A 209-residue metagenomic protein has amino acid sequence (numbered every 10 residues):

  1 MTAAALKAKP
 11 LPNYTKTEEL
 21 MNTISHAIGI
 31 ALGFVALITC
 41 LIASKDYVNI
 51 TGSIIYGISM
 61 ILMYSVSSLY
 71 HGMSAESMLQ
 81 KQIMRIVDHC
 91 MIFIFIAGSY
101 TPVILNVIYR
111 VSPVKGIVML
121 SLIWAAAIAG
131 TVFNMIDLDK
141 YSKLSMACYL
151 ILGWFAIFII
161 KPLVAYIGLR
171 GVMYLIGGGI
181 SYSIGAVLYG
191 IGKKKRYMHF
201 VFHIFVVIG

Functional and structural regions predicted by a protein language model:
M1-G209: Multi-pass alpha-helical transmembrane bundles in non-GPCR membrane proteins that perform intramembrane catalysis
